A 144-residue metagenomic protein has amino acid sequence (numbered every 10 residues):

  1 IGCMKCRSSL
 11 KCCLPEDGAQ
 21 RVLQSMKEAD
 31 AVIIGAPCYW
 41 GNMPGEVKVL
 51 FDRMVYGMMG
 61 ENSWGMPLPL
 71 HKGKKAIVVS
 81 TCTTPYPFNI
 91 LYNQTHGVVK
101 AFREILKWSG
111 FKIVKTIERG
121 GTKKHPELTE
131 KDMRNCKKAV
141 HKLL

Functional and structural regions predicted by a protein language model:
I1, E46-V47, P126-T129: Short secondary-structure transition/capping segments
I1-L14: Local cysteine-cluster metal-coordination motifs and their immediate loop/turn environment, predominantly Fe-S cluster
G2, T81, R119: Active-site donor-binding loop signature of nucleotide-sugar glycosyltransferases
M4-K5, P69, K107: Short, conserved catalytic or adaptor-binding loops enriched in Gly and charged residues
R7, T83, G120-K123: Residue-level detector of flexible, active-site-proximal loop/helix-junction positions within diverse enzyme catalytic
L10, K74, F111-K112: A structural micro-motif
L14-R103: Helix-loop-strand module that forms the ligand-binding subsite of alpha/beta enzymes
P15, F88, Y92-L144: Glycine-rich phosphate/pyrophosphate-binding loop and the adjoining helix
